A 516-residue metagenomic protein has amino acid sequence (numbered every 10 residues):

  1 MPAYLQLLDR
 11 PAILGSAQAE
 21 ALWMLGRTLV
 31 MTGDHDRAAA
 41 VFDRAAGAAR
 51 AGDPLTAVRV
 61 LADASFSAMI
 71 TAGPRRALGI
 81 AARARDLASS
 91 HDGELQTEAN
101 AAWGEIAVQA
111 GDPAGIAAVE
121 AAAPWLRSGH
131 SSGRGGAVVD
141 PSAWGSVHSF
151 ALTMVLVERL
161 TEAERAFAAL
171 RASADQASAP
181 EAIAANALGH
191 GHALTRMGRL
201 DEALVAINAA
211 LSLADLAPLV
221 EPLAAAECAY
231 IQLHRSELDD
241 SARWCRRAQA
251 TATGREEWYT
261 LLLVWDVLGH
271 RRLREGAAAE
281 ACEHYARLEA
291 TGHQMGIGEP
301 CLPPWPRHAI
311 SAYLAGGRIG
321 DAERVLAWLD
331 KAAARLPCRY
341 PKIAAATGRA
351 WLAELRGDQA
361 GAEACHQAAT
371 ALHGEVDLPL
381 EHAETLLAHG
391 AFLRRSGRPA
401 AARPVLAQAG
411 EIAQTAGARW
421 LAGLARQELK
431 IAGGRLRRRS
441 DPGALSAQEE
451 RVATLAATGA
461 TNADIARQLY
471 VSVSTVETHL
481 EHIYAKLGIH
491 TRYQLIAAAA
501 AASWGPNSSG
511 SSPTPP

Functional and structural regions predicted by a protein language model:
M1-A225, Y230-I231, K342: Internal alpha-solenoid helical repeat scaffolds
P2, D36, R75, P113-A114 (+9 more regions): Residue register within tetratricopeptide repeats
P11-L14, R50-D53, A88-G93, W125-V139 (+9 more regions): Short coil/turn linkers that connect adjacent helices within long alpha-helical scaffolds, especially alpha-solenoid
W23, A62, A101, H148 (+10 more regions): TPR/TPR-like alpha-solenoid signature
A364, Q427-K430, G434-P516: Helix-turn-helix DNA-binding segment
